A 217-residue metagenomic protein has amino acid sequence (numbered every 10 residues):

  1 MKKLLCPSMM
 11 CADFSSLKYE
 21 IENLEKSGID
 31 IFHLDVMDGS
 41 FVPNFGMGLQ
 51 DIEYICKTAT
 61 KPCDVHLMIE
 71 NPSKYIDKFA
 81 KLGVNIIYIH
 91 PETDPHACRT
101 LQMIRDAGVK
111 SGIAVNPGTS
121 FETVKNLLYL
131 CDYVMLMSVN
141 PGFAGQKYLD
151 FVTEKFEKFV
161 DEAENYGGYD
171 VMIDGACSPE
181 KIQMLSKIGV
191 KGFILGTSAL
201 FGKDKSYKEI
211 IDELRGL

Functional and structural regions predicted by a protein language model:
L4-S8, F32-L34, C63-L67, I87-I89 (+4 more regions): Hydrophobic faces of well-ordered beta-strands that scaffold small-molecule active sites in alpha/beta enzyme cores
S16, K74-Y75, N85-D170: Conserved anion-binding
L17, L24, D35, F79 (+5 more regions): Conserved, mostly hydrophobic/aromatic
E20-L34, K78-K81, V124-M137: Alpha/beta enzyme core
S27, T58, L82, A107 (+3 more regions): Structural motif
F32-L49, V139-G145: Glycine-rich, proline-tolerant flexible connector loops at the mouths of alpha/beta enzymes
S73-K81, T119-Y129, C177-F193: Catalytic cores of alpha/beta
I89-P95, M135-G145, I188-I210: Glycine-rich phosphate-binding active-site loops on the catalytic face of alpha/beta enzymes
